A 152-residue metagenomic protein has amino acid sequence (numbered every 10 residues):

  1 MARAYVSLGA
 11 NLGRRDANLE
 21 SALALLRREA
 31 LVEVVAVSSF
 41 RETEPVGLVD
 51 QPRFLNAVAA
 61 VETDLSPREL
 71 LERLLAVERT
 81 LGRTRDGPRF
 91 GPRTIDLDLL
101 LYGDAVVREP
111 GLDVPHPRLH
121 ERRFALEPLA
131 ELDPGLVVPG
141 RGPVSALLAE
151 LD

Functional and structural regions predicted by a protein language model:
M1-V32, V37-E42: N-terminal beta1-alpha1 ligand-phosphate binding loop
L8-A10, T63, A130: Short, structured patches in soluble enzyme cores that scaffold and shape functional sites
L31, V46-F54, L65-D152: Flexible, gly/pro- and Lys/Arg-enriched active-site loops
